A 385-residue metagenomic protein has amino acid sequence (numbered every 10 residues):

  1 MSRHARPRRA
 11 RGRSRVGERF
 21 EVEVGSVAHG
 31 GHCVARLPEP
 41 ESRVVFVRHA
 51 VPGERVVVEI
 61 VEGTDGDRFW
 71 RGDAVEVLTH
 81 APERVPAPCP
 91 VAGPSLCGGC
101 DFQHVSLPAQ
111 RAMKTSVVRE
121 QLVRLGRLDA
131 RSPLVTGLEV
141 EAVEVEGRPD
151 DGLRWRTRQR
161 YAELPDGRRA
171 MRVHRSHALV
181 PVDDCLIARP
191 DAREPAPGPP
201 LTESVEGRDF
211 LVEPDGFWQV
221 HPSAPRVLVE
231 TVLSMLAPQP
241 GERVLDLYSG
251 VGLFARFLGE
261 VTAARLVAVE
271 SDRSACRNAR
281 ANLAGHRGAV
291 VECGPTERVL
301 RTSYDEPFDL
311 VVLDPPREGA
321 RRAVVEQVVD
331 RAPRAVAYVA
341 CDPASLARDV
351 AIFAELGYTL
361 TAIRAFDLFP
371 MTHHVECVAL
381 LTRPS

Functional and structural regions predicted by a protein language model:
M1-G93, S176: Terminal RNA-binding accessory module
S2-V16, H29, P197-S385: Rossmann-like S-adenosyl-L-methionine
S26, G72, L153-S223: Non-catalytic substrate-recognition/targeting regions of SAM-dependent transferases
C89, C97-C100: Short cysteine clusters
S95, F102-V117: Iron-sulfur (Fe-S) cluster-binding segments and ferredoxin-like electron-carrier domains, especially [2Fe-2S]
T115-D129, P190-P195: A short, contiguous, amphipathic alpha-helix enriched in charged residues
A130-P165, H174: Composition-driven low-complexity segments enriched in polar/acidic and proline residues
